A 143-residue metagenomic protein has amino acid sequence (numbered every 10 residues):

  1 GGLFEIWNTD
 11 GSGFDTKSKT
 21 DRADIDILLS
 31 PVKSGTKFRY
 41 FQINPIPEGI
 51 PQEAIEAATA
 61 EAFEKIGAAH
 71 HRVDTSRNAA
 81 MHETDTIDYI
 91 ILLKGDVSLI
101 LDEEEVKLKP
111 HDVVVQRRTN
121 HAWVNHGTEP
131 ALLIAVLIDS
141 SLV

Functional and structural regions predicted by a protein language model:
G1-P45: Short, well-structured hydrophobic secondary-structure segments
N8-D26, I91-S98, K107, I134-L137: A structure-centric feature marking long, well-folded core domains of fungal metabolic enzymes and membrane transporters
G35-K37, T86, P130: A structure-centric signal for secondary-structure junctions around beta-strands
K37-T84, R117-N120: Conserved short histidine dyad/triad with adjacent acidic residue
Q42, H82-L99, D139: Short, conserved beta-strand element in jelly-roll/cupin
D88-Y89, V113-A122, T128-V143: A short hydrophobic beta-strand segment most commonly corresponding to one strand of the jelly-roll/cupin
D102-R118: Short acidic-glycine-tyrosine-enriched beta hairpin
